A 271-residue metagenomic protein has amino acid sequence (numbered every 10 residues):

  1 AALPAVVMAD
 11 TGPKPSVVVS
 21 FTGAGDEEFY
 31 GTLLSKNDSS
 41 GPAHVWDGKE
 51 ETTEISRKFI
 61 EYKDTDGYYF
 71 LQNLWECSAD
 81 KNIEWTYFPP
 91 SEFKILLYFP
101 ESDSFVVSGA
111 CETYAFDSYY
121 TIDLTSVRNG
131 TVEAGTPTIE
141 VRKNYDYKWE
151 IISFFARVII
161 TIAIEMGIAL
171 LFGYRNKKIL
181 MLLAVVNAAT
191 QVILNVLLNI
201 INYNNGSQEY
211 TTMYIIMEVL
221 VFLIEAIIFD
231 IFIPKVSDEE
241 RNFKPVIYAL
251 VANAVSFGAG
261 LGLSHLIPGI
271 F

Functional and structural regions predicted by a protein language model:
A2-K14: Sec-dependent signal peptide cleavage junction
K14-G23: A short, amphipathic beta-strand motif
G23-E61: Extended low-complexity, serine/threonine- and proline-enriched intrinsically disordered segments
V45-Y87: Tryptophan-paired
S91-F99: A short, solvent-exposed beta-strand micro-motif common in secreted/extracellular proteins
F99-V107: Short acidic/polar inter-strand loop motif in beta-rich domains
A110-S153: Short, aromatic-rich amphipathic segments at membrane interfaces that lie adjacent to a transmembrane helix or signal
I159, A163-G167, L171, R175-K178 (+2 more regions): Generic detector of multi-pass transmembrane helix bundles and their immediately adjacent loops in polytopic membrane
